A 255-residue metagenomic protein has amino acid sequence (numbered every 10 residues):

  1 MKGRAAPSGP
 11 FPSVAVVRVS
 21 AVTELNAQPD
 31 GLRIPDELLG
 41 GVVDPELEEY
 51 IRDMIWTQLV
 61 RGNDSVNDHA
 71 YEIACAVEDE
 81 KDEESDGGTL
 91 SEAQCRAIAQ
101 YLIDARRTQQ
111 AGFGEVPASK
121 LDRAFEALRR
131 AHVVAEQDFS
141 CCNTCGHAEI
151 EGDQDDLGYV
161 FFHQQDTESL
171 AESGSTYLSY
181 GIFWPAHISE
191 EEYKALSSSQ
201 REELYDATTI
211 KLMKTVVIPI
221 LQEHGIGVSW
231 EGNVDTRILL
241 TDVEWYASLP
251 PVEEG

Functional and structural regions predicted by a protein language model:
K2-P12: Positively charged N-terminal leader segments that act as targeting/secretion signals
V14, R130, S173-S175, D235: Sequence-level motif detector for i,i+2 pairs with an aromatic at +2
V17-N143: Long, contiguous N-terminal structural blocks used for assembly/anchoring
A21-L39, E191-G255: Acidic, proline/glycine-rich low-complexity IDRs
I103-G114, A118, L178-A186, E190 (+3 more regions): Core of folded catalytic or high-affinity ligand/protein-binding domains in predominantly eukaryotic proteins
F125-L128, A135, L178-Y180, V228 (+1 more regions): Generic structural hydrophobic/aromatic packing signal, biased to beta-strands
H132, A171, Y177, L212-P219: Helical anchoring/docking segments at protein termini
E136-S197: Short helix/strand-capping turn motifs
